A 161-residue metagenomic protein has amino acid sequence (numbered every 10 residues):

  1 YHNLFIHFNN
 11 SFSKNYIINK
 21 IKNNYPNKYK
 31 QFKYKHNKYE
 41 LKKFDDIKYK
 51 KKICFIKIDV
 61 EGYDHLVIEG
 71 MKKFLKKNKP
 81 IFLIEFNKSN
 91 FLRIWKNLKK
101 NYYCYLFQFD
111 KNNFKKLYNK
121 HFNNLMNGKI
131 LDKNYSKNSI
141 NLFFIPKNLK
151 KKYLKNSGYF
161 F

Functional and structural regions predicted by a protein language model:
Y1-F161: Phosphate/nucleotide-binding beta-alpha loop and adjacent structural elements of enzyme active sites
